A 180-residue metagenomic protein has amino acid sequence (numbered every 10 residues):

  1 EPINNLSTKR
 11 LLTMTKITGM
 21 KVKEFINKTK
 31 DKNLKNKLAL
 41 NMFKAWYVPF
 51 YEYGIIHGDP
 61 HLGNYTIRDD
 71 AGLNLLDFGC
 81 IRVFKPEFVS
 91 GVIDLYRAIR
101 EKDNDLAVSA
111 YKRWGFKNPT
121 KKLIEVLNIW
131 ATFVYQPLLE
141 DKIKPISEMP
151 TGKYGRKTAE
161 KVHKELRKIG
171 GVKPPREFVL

Functional and structural regions predicted by a protein language model:
E1-K9: Short beta-strand micro-motifs within the conserved protein kinase catalytic domain, predominantly in the N-lobe
S7-T8, I17-G19, E24-N41, R68-L180: Helix-rich C-lobe and terminal helical cap/extension of kinase-like folds
T13, H61, D77: Residue-level signature of catalytic and energy-coupling elements of molecular machines, predominantly ATP/GTP-dependent
M14, Y47, V108: Short glycine-/small-residue-rich flexible loop motifs, especially phosphate/cofactor-binding loops
K37-Y53: Conserved helicase/translocase P-loop NTPase motor core
G54, D59-H61: Conserved catalytic-loop position in the HRD/HxD motif
G63-I67: Hydrophobic residue at the +6 position relative to the catalytic HRD Asp in the kinase catalytic loop
